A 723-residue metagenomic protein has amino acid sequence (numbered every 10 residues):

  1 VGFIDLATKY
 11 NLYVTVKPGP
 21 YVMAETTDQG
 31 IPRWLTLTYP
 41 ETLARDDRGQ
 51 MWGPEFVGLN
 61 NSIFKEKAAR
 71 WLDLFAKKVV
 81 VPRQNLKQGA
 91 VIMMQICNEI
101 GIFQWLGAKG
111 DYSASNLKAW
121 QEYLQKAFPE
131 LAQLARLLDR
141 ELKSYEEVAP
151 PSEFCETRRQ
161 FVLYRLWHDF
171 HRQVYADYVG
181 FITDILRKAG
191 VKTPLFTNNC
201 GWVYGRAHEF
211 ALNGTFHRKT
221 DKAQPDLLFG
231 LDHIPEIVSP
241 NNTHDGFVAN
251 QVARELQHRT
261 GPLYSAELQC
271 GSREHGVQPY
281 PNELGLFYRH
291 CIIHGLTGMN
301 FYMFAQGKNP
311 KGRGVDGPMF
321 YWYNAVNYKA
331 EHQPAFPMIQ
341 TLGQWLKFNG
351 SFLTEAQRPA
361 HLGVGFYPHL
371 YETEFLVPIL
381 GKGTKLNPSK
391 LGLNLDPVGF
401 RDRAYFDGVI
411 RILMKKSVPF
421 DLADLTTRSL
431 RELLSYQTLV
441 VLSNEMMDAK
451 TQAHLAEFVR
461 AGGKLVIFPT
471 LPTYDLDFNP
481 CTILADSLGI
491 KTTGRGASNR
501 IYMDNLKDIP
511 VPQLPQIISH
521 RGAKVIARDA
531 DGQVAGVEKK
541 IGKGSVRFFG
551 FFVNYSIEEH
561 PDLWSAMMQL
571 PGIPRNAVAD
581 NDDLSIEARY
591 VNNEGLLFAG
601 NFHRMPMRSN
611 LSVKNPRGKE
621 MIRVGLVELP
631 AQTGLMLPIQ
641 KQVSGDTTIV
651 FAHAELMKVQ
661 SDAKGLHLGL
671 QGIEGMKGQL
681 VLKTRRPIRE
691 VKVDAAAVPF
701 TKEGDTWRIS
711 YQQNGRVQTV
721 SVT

Functional and structural regions predicted by a protein language model:
V1, V22-R33, C200-E209, V418-Y436 (+1 more regions): Aromatic-lined carbohydrate-binding/catalytic grooves of carbohydrate-active enzymes
V1-Y39, T183, R187, M446: Aromatic-lined substrate-binding rim segments of carbohydrate-active enzymes
V14-P18, I92-I96, L195-T197, F229-L231 (+2 more regions): Hydrophobic faces of well-ordered beta-strands that scaffold small-molecule active sites in alpha/beta enzyme cores
G19-M23, I96-G101, C200-G205, I234-E236 (+3 more regions): Active-site beta-loop-alpha junctions enriched in small/polar residues
T36-K219, T426: Polysaccharide-binding and catalytic clefts of secreted carbohydrate-active enzymes
A68-A69, A76, G89-I92, Y145 (+4 more regions): Carbohydrate-binding surfaces of carbohydrate-active enzymes
I185, A189-D245, H275-Y288: Extracellular glycoside hydrolase catalytic/binding regions
I673-G675, V681-T723: Beta-strand-rich ligand-recognition modules
